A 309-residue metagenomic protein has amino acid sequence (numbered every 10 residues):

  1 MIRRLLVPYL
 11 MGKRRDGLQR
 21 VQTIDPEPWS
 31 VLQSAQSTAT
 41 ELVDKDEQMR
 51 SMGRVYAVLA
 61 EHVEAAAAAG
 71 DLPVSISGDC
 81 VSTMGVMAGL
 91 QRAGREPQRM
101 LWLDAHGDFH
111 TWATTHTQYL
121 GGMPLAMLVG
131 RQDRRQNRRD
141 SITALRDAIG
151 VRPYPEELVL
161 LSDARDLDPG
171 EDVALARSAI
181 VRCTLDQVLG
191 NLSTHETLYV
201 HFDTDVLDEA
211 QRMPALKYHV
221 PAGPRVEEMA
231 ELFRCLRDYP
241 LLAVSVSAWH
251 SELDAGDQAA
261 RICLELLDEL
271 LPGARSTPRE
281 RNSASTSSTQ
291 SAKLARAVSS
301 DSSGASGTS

Functional and structural regions predicted by a protein language model:
I2-A284, L294-S299, S309: Conserved alpha-helical scaffold segments that buttress catalytic/binding sites
G304-G307: Residue-identity detector for glycine
